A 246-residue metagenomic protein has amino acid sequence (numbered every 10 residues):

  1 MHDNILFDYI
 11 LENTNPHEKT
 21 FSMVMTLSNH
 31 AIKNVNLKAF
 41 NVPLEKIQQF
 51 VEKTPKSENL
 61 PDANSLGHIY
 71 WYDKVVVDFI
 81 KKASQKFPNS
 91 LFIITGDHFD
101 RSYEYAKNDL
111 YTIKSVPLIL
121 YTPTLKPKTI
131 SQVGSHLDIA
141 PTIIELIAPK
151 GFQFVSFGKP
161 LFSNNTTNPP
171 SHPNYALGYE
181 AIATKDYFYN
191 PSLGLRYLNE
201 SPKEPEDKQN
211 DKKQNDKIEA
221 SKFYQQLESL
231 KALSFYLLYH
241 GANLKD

Functional and structural regions predicted by a protein language model:
M1-D246: Solvent-exposed soluble domains appended to multi-pass membrane proteins
